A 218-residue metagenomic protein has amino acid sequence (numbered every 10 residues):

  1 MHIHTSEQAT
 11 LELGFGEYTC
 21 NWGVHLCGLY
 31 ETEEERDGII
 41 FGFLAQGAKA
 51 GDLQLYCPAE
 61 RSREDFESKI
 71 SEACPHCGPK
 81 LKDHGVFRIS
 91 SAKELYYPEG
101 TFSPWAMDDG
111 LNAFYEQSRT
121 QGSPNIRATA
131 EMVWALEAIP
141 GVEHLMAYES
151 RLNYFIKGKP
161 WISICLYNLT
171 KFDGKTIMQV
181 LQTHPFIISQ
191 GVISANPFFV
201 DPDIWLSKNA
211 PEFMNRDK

Functional and structural regions predicted by a protein language model:
M1-K218: Non-catalytic regulatory/interaction regions at protein termini and inter-domain linkers
